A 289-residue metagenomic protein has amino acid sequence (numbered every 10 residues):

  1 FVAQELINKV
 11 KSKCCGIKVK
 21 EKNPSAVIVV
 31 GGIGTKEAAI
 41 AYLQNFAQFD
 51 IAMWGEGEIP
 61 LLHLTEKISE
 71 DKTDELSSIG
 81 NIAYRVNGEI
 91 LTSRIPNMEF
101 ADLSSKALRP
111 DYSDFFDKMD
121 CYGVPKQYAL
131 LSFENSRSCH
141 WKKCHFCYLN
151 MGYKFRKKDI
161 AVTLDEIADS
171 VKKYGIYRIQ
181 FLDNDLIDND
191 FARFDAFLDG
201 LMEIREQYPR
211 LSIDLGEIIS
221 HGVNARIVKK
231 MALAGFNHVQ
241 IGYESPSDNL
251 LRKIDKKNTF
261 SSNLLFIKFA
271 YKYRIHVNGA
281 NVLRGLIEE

Functional and structural regions predicted by a protein language model:
F1, G34-K36, E58-P60, N97-F100 (+5 more regions): Short, solvent-exposed loop/turn segments at secondary-structure junctions
F1-N97: Glycine-rich beta-alpha loop elements in corrinoid/cobalamin-binding modules across cobalamin-dependent enzymes
A3-C14, L91, L264-R274, G279 (+1 more regions): Short, intrinsically disordered, charge-balanced linker/junction segments flanking boundaries in proteins
V30, L215, G279-N281: Structural beta-sheet core signal
A39-N45, R226-V228, L286-E289: Catalytic cores of alpha/beta
P96-D114: Conserved ATP/PPi-binding loop(s) of AMP-dependent carboxylate-activating enzymes
L108-H276: Radical SAM [4Fe-4S] cluster-binding motif and immediate context
L251, N281-V282: Short beta-alpha connecting loops at secondary-structure transitions that line or flank enzyme active sites
